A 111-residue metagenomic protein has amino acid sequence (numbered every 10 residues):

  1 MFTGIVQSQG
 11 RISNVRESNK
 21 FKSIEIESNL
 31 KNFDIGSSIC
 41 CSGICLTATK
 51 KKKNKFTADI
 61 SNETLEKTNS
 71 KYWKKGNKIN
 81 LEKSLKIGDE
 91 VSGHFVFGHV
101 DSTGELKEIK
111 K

Functional and structural regions predicted by a protein language model:
M1-K111: Conserved loop->alpha-helix
